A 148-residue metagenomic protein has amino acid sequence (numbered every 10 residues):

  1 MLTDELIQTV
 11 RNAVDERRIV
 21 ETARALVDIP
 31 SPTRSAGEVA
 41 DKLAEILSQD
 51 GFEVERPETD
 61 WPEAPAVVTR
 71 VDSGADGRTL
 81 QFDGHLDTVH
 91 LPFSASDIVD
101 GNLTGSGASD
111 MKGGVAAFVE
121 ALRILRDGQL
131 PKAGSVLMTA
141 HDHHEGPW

Functional and structural regions predicted by a protein language model:
L2-A108, D127-K132: Acidic/His- and Gly-rich active-site-bordering loop/insert found across diverse amide/peptide-bond hydrolases
M111-K112, A116-W148: Acidic/histidine-rich catalytic neighborhood of metal-dependent amide-processing enzymes
